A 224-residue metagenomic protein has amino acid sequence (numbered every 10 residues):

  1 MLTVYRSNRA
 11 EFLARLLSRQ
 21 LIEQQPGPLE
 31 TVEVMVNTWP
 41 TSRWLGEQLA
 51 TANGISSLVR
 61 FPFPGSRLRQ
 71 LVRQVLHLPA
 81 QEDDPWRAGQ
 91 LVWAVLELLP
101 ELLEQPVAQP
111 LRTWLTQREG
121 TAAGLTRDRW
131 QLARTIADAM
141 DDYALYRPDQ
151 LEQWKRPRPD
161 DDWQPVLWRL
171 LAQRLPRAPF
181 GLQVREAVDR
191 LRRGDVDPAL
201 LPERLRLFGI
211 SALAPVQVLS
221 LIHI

Functional and structural regions predicted by a protein language model:
M1-L21: N- or domain-start disorder-to-order transition segments that initiate the globular core
S7, V36-N37, L207-I210: Short His-Asn-centered micro-motif
Q20, V32-N37: N-terminal-proximal low-complexity accessory segments that begin disordered and transition into the first
V36-A199, P215: Basic/charged alpha-beta structural segments of nucleotide/phosphate-handling enzymes
L201-L213: Conserved P-loop NTPase "ATPase switch" module shared by AAA+ and STAND
I222-I224: Conserved small/polar residues in nucleotide/adenosyl-binding loops
